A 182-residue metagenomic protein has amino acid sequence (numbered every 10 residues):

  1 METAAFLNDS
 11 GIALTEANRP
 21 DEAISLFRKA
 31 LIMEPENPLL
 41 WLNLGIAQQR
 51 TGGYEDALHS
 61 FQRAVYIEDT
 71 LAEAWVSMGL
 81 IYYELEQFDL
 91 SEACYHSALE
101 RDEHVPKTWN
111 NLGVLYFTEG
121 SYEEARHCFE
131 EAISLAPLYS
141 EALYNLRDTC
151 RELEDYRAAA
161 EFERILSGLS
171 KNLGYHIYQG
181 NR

Functional and structural regions predicted by a protein language model:
M1-A4, L143-R182: Terminal, low-structured helical/coil segments at or just beyond the last alpha-helical repeat
E2-L39, N43-R50: Alpha-helical segment of the N-proximal tetratricopeptide repeat
A4-A5, P38-L39, A72-E73, P106-K107 (+2 more regions): Helix-start (N-cap) detector for alpha-helical repeat units in TPR-like alpha-solenoids, especially tetratricopeptide
E16-K29, R50-R63, E84-S97, T118-E131 (+1 more regions): Structural signature of tandem alpha-helical TPR/SEL1-like repeats, specifically the intra-repeat loop/turn
M33, I67, R101, L135 (+1 more regions): Structural marker of alpha-solenoid helical repeat scaffolds
E68, E73-E86: Helix-adjacent hinge/juxtasegments
